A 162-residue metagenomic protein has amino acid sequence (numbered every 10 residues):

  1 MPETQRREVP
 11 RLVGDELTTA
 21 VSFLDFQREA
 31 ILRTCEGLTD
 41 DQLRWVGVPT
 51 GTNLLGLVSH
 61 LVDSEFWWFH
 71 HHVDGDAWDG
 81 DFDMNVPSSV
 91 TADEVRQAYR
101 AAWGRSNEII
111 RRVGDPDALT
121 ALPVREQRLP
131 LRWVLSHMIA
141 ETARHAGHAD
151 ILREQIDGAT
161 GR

Functional and structural regions predicted by a protein language model:
P2-V9, L17-E36, D40-N85, L122-R162: Short, contiguous alpha-helical
V86-A121, P130-I139, A143: Acidic/histidine-rich alpha-helical segments that form the ligand environment of transition-metal centers
